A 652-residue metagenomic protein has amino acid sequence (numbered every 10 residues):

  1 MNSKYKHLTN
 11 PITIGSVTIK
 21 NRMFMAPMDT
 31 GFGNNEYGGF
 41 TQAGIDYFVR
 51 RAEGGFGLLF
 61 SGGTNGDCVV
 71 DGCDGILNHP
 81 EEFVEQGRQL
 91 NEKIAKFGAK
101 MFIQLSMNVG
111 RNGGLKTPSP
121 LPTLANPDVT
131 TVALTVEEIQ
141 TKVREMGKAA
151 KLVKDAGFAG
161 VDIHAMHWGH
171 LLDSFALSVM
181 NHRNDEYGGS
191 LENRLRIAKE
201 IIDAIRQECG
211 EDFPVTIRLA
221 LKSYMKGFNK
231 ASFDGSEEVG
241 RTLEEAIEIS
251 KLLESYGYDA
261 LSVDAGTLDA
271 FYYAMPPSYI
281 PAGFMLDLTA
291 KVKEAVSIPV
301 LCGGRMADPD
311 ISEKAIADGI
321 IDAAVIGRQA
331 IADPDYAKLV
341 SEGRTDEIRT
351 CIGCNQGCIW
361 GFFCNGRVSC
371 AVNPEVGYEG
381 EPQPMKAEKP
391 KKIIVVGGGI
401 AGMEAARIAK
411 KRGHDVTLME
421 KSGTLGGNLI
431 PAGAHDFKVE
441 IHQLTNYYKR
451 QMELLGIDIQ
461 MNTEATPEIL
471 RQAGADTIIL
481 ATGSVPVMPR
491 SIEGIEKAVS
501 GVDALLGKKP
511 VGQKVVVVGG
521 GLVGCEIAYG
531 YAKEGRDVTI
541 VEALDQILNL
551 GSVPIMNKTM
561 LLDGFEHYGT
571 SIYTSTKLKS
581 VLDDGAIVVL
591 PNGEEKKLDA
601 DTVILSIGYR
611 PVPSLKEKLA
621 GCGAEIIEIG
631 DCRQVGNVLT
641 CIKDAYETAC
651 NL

Functional and structural regions predicted by a protein language model:
M1-V396, I400, E404, I408-K411 (+4 more regions): Flavin-dependent oxidoreductase catalytic cores
N2-I12, E375-E379, D458-E464, E496-D503 (+1 more regions): Short gly/ser/thr-rich secondary-structure transition/capping motifs
V296, G319-I320, L455, G494 (+3 more regions): Short, structured coil segments at secondary-structure junctions
A387-M419, Q460-G474, A481-I492, E496-K497 (+3 more regions): Rossmann-like dinucleotide/flavin-binding elements
D415-L455, A528-T576: Rossmann-like dinucleotide-binding cores of NAD(P)H-dependent redox enzymes
